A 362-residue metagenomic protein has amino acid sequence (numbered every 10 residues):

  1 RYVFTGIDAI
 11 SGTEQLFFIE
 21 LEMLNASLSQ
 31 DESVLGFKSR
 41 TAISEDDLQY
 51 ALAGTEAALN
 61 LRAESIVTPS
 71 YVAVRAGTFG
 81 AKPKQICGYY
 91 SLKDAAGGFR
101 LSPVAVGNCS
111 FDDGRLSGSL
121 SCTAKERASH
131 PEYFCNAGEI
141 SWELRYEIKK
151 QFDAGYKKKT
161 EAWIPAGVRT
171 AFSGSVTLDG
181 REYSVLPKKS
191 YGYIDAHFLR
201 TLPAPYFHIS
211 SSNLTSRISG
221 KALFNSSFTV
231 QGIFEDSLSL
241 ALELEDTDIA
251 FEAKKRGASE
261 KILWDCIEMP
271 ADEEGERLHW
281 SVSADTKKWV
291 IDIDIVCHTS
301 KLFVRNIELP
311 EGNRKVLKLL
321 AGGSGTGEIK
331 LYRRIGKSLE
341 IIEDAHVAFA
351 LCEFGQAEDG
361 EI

Functional and structural regions predicted by a protein language model:
R1-I362: Structured soluble/peripheral alpha/beta segments that form catalytic or ligand/cofactor-binding pockets
